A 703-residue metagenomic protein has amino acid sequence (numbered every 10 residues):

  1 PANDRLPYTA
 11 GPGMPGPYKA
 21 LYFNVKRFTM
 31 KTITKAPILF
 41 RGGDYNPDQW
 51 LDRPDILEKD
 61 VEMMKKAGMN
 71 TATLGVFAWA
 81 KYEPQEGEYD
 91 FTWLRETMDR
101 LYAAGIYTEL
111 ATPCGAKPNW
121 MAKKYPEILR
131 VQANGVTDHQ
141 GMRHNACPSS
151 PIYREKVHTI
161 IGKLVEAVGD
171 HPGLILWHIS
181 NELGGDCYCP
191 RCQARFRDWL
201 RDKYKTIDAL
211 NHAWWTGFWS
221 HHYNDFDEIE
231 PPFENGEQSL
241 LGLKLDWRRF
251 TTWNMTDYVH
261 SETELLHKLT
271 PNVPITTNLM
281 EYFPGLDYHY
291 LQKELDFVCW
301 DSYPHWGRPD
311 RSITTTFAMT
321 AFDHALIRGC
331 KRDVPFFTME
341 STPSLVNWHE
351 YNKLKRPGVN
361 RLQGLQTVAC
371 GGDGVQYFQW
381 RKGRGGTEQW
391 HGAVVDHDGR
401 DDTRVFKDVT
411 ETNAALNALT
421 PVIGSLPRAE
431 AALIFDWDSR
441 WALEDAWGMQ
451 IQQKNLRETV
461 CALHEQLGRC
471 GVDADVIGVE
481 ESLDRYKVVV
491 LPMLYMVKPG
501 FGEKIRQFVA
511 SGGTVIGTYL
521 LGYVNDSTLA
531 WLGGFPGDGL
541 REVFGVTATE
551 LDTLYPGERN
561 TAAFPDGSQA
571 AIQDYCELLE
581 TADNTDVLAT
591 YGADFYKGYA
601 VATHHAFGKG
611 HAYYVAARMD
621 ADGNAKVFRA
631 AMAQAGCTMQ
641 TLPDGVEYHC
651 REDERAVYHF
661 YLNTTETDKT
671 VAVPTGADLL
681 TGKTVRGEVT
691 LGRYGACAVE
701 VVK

Functional and structural regions predicted by a protein language model:
K26-T71, P84, D99, V422: N-terminal carbohydrate-binding accessory modules
R41-D52, F77-T92, H139-H158, S180-C187 (+6 more regions): The substrate-binding groove and active-site-proximal loops of carbohydrate-active enzymes, especially glycoside
G43, M64, A72, L101 (+8 more regions): Conserved, mostly hydrophobic/aromatic
W50-K66, V157-K163, M280-Y290, R356-G364: Short, acidic/polar
E58-A67, T73-V136, V165, E262-L269 (+1 more regions): Aromatic-lined substrate-binding rim segments of carbohydrate-active enzymes
G135-F322: Polysaccharide-binding and catalytic clefts of secreted carbohydrate-active enzymes
F226-I229, N272, Y303-W306, R311-K703: Carbohydrate-binding surfaces of carbohydrate-active enzymes
